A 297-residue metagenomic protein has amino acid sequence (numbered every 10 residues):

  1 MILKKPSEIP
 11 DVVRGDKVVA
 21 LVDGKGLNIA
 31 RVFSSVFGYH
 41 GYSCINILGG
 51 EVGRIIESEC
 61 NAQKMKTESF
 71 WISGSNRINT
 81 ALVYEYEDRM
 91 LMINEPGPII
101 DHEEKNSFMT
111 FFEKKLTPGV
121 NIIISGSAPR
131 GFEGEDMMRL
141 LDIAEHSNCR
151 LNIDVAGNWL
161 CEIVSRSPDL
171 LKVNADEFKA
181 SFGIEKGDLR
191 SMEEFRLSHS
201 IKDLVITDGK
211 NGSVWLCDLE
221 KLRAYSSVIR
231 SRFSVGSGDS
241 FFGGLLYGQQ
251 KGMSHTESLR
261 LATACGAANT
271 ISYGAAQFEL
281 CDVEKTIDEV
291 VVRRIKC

Functional and structural regions predicted by a protein language model:
M1-I9: Positively charged, low-complexity intrinsically disordered leader regions
I2, T80-L82, G212-L216: Short beta-strand scaffold segments in enzyme catalytic cores
V13-R77, T286-V291: Substrate-binding N-lobe of the ribokinase-like
F33, N174, G238: Short, conserved phosphate/pyrophosphate- and ester-handling motifs at nucleotide-, phospho-/glycolipid
L82-P118: Conserved phosphate-binding/catalytic loop of the ribokinase/pfkB sugar-kinase fold
M92-N94, G119-S127, D154, L170-A175: Short beta-strands and strand-loop turn motifs
E135-L222: Conserved phosphate/ATP/ADP-binding segment of small-molecule kinases
C161, L189-C297: Conserved phosphate-binding/catalytic region of the ribokinase-like
